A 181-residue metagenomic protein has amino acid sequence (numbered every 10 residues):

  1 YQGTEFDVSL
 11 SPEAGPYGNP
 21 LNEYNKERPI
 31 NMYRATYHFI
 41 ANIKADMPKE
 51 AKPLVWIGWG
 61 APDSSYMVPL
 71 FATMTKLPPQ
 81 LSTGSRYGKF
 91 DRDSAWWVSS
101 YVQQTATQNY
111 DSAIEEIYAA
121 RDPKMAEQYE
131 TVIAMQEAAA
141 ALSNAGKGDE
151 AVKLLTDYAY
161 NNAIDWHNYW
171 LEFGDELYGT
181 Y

Functional and structural regions predicted by a protein language model:
Y1-Y181: C-terminus-biased signal that marks the final domain/tail of proteins
